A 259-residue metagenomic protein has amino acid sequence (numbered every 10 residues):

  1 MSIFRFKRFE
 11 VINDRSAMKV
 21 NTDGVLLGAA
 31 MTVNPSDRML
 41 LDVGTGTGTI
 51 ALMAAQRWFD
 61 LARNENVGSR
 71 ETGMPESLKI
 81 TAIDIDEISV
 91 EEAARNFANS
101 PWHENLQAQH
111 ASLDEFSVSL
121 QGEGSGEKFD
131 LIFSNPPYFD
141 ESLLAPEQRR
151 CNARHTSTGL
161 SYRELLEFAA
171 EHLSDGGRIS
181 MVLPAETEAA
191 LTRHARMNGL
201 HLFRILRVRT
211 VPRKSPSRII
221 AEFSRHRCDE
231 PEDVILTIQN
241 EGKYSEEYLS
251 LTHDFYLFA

Functional and structural regions predicted by a protein language model:
S2-M39, T45-W58, E222, T237: SAM-dependent Rossmann-like transferase core, predominantly class I methyltransferases with a strong bias toward
F4-F6, N13-R15, A108, E147-C151 (+1 more regions): Residue-level signal for pocket-adjacent positions within structured domains
F6, N21-T22, S77, S217 (+1 more regions): A structure-centric signal for secondary-structure junctions around beta-strands
R8, D37, S77, H103-N105 (+2 more regions): A generic structural signal for alpha->beta connector loops
I12, T81, Q107-Q109, F203-L206: General small-molecule cofactor/ligand-binding pocket signal
A17, V25, A29-A30, E87 (+2 more regions): S-adenosylmethionine
A29-S125, L131-A145: Conserved SAM/SAH cofactor-binding pocket of Class I
S215-A259: SAM/dcSAM-binding transferase cores
